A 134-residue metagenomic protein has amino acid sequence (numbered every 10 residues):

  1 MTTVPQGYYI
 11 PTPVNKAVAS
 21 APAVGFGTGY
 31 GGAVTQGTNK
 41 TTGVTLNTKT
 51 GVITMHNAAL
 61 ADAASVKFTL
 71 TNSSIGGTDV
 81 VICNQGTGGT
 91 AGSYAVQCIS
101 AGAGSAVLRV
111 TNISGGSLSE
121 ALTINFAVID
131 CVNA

Functional and structural regions predicted by a protein language model:
T2-I75, A101-A134: Extracellular receptor-binding modules and their adjoining Ser/Thr/Gly/Asp/Asn-rich linkers
A64, G92-S93: Residues that act as N-cap/strand-start positions at coil-to-secondary-structure junctions
D79-G89: Terminal beta-strand-rich extracellular "head" domains that mediate receptor/glycan or other ligand binding
T87-G92, G116-S117: Extended, low-complexity, turn-rich repeat/linker tracts enriched in Gly/Pro/Ser/Thr and Asp/Glu that occur
S93-A101: Glycan-recognition/cleft segments
